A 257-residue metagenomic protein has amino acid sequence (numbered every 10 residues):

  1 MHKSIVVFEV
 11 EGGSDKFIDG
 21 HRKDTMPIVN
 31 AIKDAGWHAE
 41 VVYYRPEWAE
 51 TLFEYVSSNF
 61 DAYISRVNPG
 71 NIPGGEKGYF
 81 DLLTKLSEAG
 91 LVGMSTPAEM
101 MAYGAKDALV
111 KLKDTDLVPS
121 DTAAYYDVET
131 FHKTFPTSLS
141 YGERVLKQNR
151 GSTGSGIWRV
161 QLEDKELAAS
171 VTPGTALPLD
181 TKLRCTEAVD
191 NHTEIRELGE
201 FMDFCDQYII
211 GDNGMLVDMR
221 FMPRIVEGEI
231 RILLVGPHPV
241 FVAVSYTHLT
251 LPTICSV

Functional and structural regions predicted by a protein language model:
H2, V6-E9, T84-A89, P97-L216 (+1 more regions): Active-site nucleotide/adenylate-binding loops and adjacent lid/helix of ATP-dependent enzymes
E11-G13, P69-G70, M100, G151-S152 (+3 more regions): Short, solvent-exposed loop/turn segments at secondary-structure junctions
G12-G13, F17-P136: Conserved N-proximal alpha/beta basic substrate-recognition cap immediately N-terminal to, or forming the N-lobe
K16-F17, G74-G75, A105, S155-I157 (+2 more regions): Short glycine-/acidic-enriched loop or helix-start segments at secondary-structure transitions that form or flank
Y43-P46, R150, M222: Short, flexible loop/turn elements at secondary-structure junctions
Y55-S57, E143, E229-R231: Broad gene-expression machinery/nucleic-acid interaction feature
W158, A169-T172, M219-R220, E229-Y246: Beta-strand scaffold of nucleotide-dependent catalytic cores
H248-V257: Single conserved hydrophobic/aromatic residue that forms the stacking wall/gate of nucleotide- or nucleobase-binding
